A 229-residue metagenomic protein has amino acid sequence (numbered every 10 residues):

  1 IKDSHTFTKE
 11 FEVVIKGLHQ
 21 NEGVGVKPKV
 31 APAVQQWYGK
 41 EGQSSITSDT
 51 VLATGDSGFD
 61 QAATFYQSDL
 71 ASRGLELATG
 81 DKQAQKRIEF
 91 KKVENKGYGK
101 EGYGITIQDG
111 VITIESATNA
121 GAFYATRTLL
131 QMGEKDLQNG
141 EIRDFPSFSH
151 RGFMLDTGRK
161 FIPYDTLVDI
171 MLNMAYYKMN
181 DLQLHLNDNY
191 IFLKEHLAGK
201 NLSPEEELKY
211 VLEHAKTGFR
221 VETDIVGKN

Functional and structural regions predicted by a protein language model:
I1-K2: Append "Rare intracellular matches occur via the same short Y/T/C beta-strand/loop motifs
H5-R143: Acidic, contiguous N-terminal accessory segments
G97-N229: Feature activates predominantly on carbohydrate-active enzymes
